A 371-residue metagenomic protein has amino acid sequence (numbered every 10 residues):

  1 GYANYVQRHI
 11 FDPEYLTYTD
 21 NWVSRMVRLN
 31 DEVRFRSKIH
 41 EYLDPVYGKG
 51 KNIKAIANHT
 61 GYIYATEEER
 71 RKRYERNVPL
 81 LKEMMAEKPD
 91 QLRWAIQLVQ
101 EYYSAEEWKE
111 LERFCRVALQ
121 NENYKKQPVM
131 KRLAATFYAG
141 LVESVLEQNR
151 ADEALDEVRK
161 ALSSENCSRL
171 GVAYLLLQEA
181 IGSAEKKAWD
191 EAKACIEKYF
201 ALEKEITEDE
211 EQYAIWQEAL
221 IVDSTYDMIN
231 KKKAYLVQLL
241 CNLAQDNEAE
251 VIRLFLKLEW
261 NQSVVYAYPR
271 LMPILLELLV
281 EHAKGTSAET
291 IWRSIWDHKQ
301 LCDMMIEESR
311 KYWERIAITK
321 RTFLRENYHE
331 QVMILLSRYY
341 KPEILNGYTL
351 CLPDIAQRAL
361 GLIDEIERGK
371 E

Functional and structural regions predicted by a protein language model:
G1-E110: Catalytic-site signature of metal-activated, phosphate-bearing donor transferases, centered on the GT-A/GT-A-like
M84-P89, Q120-A134, S163-R169, E203-I229 (+2 more regions): Flexible helix-coil transition and linker loops at the boundaries of alpha-helical arrays
L98, A134, L141, L176-E179 (+8 more regions): Structural register within alpha-helical repeat arrays
L98, Y102, L141-V145, E157 (+3 more regions): TPR/Sel1-like alpha-solenoid repeat signature
A105, Q148, E179, S183-K186 (+2 more regions): Structural motif corresponding to the intra-repeat A-B loop/turn of tetratricopeptide repeats
K109-Y174: Extended hydrophobic/aromatic segments used for targeting, binding, or gating
E110-N121, A151-S163, K187-L202, N247-N261 (+2 more regions): Alpha-helical repeat scaffolds
V251-L278: C-terminal/domain-terminus segments
